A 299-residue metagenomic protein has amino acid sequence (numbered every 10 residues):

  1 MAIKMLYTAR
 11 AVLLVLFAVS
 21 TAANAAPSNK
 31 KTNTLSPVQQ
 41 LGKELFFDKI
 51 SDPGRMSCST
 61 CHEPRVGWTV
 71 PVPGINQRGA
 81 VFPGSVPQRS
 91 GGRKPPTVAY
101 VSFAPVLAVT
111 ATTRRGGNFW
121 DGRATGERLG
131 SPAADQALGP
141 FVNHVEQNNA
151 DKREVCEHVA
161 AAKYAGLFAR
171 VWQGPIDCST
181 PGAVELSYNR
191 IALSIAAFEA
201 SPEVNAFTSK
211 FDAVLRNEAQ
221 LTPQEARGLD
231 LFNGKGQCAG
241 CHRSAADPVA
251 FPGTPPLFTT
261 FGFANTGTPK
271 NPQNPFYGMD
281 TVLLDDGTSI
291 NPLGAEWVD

Functional and structural regions predicted by a protein language model:
A2, Y7, A23-D299: Periplasmic c-type cytochrome electron-transfer domains
R10-S20: Bacterial N-terminal signal peptides
